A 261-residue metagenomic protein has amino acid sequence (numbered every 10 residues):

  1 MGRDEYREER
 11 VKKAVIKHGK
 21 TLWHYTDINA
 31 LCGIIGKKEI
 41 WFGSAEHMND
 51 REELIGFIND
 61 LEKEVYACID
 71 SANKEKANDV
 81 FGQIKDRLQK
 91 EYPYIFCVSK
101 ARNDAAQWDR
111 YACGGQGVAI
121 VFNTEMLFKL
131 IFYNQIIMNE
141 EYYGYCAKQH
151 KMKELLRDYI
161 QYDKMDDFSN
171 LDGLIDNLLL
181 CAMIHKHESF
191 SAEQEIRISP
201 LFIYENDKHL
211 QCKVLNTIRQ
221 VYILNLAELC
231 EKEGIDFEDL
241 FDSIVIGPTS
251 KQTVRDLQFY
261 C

Functional and structural regions predicted by a protein language model:
M1-C261: Partner-binding and oligomerization surfaces adjacent to conserved cores of proteins that assemble macromolecular
